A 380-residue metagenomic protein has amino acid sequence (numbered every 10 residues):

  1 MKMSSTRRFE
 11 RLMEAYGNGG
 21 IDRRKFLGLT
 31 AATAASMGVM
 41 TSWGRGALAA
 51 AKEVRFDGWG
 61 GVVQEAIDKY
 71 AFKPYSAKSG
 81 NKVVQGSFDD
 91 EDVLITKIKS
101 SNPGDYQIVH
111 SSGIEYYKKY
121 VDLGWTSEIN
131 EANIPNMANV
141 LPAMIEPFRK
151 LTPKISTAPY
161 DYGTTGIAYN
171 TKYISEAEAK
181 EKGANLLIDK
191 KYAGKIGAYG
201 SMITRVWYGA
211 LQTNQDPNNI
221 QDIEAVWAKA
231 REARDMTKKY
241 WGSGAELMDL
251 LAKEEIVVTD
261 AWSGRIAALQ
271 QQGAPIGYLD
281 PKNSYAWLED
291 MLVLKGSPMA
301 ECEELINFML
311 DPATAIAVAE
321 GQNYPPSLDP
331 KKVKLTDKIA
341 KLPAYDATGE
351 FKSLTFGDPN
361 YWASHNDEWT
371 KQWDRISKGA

Functional and structural regions predicted by a protein language model:
M1-I21, K25: N-terminal secretory signal peptides
G17, G349-A380: Conserved C-terminal helix/tail region of periplasmic/extracytoplasmic solute-binding proteins
N18-G20, K25-A47: N-terminal export signals
L48, E289, L294-G357: Mature extracytoplasmic/periplasmic domains
A50-K119: Early extracytoplasmic/lumenal segment of secretory-pathway proteins
Q64-D68, H110-A252: Extracytoplasmic ligand-binding site segments that recognize negatively charged/polar headgroups
E115-K119, A252, V258-P275: A ligand-binding cleft/hinge motif common to bilobed small-molecule-binding domains
W227-A233, W241, Q270-K295: Periplasmic-binding protein-like
